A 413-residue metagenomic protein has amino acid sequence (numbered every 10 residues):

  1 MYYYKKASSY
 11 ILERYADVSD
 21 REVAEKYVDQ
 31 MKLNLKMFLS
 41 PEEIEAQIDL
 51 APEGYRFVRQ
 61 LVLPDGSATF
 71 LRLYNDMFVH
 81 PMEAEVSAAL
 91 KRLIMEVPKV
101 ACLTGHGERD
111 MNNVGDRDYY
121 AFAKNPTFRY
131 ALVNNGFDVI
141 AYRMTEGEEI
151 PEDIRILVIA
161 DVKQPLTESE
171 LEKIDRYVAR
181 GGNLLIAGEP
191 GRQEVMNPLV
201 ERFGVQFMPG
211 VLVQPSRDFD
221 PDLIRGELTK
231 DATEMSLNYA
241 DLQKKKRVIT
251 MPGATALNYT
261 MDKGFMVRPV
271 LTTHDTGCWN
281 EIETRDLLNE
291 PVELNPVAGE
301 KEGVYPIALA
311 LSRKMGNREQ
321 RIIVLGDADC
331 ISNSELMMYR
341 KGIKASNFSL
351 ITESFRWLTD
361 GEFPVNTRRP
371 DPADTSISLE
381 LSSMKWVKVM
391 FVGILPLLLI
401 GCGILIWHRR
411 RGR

Functional and structural regions predicted by a protein language model:
M1-T127, A131, P364-T367, S376-G393 (+1 more regions): Hydrophobic targeting/anchoring helices
M1-Y4, L103, Y142-M144, G210 (+2 more regions): Conserved beta-strand termini and adjacent loop/short-helix elements that scaffold enzyme active sites in alpha/beta
E42, L71, N113, G147 (+7 more regions): Generic alpha-helix detector with strongest preference for long hydrophobic helices that associate with membranes
L63-D65, L73-M77, T104-H106, K163 (+4 more regions): A mature extracytoplasmic/lumenal domain signature
Y120-F363: Acidic, S/T/G-rich, low-cysteine, solvent-exposed domains in lumenal/extracellular/periplasmic regions of secretory
S216, P370-A373: A glycine-rich phosphate-binding loop feature that marks nucleotide/adenosyl-phosphate handling sites
